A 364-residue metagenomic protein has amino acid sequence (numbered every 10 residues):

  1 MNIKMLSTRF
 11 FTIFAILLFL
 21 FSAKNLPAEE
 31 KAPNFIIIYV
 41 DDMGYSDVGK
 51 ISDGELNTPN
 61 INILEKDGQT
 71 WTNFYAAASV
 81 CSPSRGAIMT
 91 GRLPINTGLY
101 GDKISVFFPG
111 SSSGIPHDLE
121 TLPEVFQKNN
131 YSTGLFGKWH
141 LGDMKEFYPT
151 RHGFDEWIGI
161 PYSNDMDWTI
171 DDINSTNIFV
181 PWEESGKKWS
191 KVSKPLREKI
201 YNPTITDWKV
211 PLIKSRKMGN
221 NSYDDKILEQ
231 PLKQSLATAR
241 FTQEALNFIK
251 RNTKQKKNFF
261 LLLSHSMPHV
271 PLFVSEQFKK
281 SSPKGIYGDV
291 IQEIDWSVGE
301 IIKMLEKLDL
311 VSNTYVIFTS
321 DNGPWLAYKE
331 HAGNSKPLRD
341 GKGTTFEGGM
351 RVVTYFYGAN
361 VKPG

Functional and structural regions predicted by a protein language model:
N2-I13: Bacterial N-terminal signal peptides that target proteins for export
K4-L6, F19, L26-G364: Formylglycine-dependent sulfatase
F11-S22: Bacterial N-terminal signal peptides
